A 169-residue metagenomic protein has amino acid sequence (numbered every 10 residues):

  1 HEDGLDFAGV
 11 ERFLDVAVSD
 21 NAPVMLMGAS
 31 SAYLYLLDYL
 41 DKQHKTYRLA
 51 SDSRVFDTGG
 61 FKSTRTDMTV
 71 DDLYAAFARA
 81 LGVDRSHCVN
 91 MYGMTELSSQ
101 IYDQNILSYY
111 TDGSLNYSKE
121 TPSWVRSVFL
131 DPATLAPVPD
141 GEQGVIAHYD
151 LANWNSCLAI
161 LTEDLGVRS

Functional and structural regions predicted by a protein language model:
H1-S169: Active-site glycine/GP-rich loop and adjacent strand/helix microenvironment that borders small-molecule binding pockets
